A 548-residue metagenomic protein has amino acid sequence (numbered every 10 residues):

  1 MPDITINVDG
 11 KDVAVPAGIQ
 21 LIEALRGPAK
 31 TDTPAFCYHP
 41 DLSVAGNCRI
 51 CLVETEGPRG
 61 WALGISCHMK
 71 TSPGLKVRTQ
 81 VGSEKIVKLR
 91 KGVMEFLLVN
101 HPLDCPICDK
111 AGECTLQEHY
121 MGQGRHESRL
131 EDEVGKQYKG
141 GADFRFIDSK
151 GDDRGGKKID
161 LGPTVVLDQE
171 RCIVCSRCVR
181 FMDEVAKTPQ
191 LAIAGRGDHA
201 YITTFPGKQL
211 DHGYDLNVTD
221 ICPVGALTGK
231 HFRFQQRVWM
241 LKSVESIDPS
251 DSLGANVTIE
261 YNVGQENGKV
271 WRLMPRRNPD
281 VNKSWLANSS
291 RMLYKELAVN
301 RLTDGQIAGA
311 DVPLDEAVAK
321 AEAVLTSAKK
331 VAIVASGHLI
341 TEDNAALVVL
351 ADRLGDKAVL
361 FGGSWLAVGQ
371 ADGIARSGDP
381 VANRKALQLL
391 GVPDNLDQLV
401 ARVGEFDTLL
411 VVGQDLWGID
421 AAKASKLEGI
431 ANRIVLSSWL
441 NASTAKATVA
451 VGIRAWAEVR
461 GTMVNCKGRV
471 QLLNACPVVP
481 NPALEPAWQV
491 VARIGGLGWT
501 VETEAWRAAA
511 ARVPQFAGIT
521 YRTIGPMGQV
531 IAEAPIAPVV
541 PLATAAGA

Functional and structural regions predicted by a protein language model:
I4-I6, G10-P73, K85, L89: N-terminal cofactor/phosphate-binding cores enriched in small/glycine residues, especially glycine-rich loops such as
G10, L25, C51, C67 (+12 more regions): Conserved structural-core and active-site-/substrate-pathway-adjacent residues in large, well-folded domains of enzymes
R49-D248, L253-V257: Fe-S ferredoxin-like electron-transfer domains and their immediately adjacent linker/connector regions across
T115, D198-Y201, G229, Q235-Q236 (+11 more regions): Flexible loop/turn segments at secondary-structure boundaries
G213-P275, G413-D415, K423-A424, G429-N441 (+1 more regions): Phosphate/diphosphate-binding loops
N262-K330, A375-R376, P380, L387-L390 (+2 more regions): Cofactor-/ligand-binding subdomain signature composed of acidic, glycine-rich, tryptophan-containing flexible loops
V312, E316, V324, D343-N344 (+1 more regions): Non-catalytic alpha/beta scaffold blocks inside enzyme catalytic domains
W506-A548: Long, low-complexity segments enriched in small/aliphatic residues
